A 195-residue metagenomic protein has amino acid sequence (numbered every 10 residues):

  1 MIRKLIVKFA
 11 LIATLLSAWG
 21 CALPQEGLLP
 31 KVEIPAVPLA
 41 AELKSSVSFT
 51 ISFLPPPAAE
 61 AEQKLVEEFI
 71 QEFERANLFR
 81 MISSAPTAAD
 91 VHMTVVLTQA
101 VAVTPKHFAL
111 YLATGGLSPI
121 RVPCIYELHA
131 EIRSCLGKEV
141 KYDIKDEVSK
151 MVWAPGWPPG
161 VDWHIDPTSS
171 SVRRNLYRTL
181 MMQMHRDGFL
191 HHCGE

Functional and structural regions predicted by a protein language model:
M1-C21: Sec-dependent bacterial lipoprotein signal peptides
G20-L78, S83, F189-E195: A structural "domain/chain start" motif
G27-L29, P123-E127, E131, E139-E195: C-terminal/domain-edge helix-coil "capping" segments
E42-K44, A88, R121-P123: Short coil/turn motifs at beta-sheet boundaries
S46-F49, S83-P105, Y177: A short, hydrophobic beta-strand-centered structural micro-motif
F53-P55, L97-Q99, I132-S134, K145-V148: A mature extracytoplasmic/lumenal domain signature
R80-I82, P86, L117-S118: Short aromatic-glycine motifs in intrinsically disordered, low-complexity regions
T94-V140, D162: Surface-exposed short loop/turn segments
